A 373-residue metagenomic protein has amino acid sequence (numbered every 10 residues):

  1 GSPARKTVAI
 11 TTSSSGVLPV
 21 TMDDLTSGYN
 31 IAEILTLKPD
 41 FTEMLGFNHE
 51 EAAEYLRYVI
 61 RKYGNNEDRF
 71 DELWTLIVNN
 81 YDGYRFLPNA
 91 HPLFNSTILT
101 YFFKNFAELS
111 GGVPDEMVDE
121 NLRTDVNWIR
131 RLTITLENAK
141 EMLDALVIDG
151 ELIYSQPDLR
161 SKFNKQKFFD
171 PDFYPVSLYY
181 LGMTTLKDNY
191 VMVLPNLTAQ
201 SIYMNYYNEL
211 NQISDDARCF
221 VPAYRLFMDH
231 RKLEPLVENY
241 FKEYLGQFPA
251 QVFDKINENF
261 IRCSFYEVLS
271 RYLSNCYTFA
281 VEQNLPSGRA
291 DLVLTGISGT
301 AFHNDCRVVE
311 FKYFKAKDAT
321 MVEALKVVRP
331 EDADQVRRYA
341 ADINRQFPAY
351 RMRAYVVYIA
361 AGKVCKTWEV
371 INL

Functional and structural regions predicted by a protein language model:
G1-I10, Y339-D342: Substrate-engagement module of ASCE P-loop NTPases
V8-I10, A32-E33, N304-C306, Y350-R353: Short glycine-/polar-rich loops that comprise or flank the Walker A/P-loop and associated switch/sensor motifs
I10-V17: Structural recognition of the conserved hydrophobic beta-strand(s) that form the central parallel beta-sheet of P-loop
S13, R307-V309, Y355-V357: Hydrophobic/aromatic beta-strand patches that form the interior of the parallel beta-sheet core in alpha/beta enzyme
T21-S27, L35-K104: Amphipathic alpha-helical segments of the small helical/lid subdomains adjacent to P-loop NTPase cores
T21-T26, A301-H303, A316-M321, K363-W368: Switch/connector loops and helix/strand junctions flanking conserved nucleotide-binding motifs in nucleotide-processing
A32, P92-F102, F106-V322, V327-D332 (+1 more regions): Extended alpha-helical interface modules used as scaffolds for assembling large macromolecular complexes
A324-V370: Nucleic-acid nuclease catalytic cores
